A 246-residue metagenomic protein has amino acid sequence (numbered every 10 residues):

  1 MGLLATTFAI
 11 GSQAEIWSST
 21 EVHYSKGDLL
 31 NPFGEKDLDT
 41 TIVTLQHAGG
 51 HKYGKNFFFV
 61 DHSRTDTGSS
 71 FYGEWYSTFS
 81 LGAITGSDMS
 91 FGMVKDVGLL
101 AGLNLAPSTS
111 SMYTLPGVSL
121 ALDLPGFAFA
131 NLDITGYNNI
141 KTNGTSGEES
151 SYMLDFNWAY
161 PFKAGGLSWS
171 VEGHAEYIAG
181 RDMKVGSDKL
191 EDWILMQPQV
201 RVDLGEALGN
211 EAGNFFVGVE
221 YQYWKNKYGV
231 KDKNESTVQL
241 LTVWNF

Functional and structural regions predicted by a protein language model:
M1-W17: Cleavable N-terminal export/targeting peptides
S12-S18, Y53-F57, L81-G98, D123-N131 (+2 more regions): Short loop/turn motifs that connect adjacent beta-strands in outer-membrane beta-barrel proteins
Q13-R64: Short glycine/proline- and aromatic-enriched beta-strand/turn motifs that initiate or cap beta-hairpins
Y24-L30, H62-D66, A101-P107, G136-T142 (+3 more regions): Transmembrane beta-strands of outer-membrane beta-barrel pores
G34-D39, R64-F71, N104-T114, I140-S150 (+2 more regions): Solvent-exposed loop/turn segments connecting transmembrane beta-strands in outer-membrane beta-barrel proteins
L45, W75, P116-L120, L154-W158 (+2 more regions): Membrane-embedded beta-strands of outer-membrane beta-barrel proteins, especially the hydrophobic/small aromatic
Y137-N214, W244-F246: Outer-membrane beta-barrel transmembrane domain signature
N234-F246: Outer-membrane beta-barrel "beta-signal"
